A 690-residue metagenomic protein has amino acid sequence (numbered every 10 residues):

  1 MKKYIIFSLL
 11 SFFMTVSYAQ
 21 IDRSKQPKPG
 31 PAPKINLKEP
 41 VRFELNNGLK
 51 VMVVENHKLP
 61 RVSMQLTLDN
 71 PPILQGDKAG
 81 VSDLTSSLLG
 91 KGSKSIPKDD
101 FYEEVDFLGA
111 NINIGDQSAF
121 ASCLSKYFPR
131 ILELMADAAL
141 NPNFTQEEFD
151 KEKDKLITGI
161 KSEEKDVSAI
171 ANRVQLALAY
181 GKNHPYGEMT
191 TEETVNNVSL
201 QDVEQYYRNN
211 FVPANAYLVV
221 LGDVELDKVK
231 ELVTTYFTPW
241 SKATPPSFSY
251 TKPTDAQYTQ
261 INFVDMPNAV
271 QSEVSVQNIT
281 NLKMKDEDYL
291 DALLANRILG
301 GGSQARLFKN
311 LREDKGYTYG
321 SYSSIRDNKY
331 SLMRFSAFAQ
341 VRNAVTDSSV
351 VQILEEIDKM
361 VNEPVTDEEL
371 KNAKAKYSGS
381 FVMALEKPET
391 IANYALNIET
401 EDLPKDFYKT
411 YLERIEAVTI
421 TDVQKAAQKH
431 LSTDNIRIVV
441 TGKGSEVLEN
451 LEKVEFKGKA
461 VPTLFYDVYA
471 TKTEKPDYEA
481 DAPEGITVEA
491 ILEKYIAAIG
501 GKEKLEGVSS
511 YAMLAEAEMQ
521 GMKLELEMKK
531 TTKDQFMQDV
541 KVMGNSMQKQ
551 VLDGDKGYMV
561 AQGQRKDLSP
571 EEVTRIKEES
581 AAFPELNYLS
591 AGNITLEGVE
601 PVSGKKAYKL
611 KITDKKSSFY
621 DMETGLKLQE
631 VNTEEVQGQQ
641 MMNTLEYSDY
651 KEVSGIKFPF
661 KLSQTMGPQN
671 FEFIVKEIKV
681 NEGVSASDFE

Functional and structural regions predicted by a protein language model:
Q20-P33, Y217-G222, K371-I486: C-terminal regions of mature proteins
Q20-S24, E163-P213, V233, N328-K329 (+2 more regions): Scaffold signal of the M16-like zinc-metallopeptidase fold and its non-catalytic homologs
I21-G30, Y217-L282, G442, L451-P476: An aromatic/glycine/proline-enriched structural segment found at the starts of mature extracellular/organellar domains
M64-S125, K165, Y186-M189, G301-Y317 (+1 more regions): M16/MPP (pitrilysin/insulinase) zinc-metallopeptidase core fold and M16-derived inactive scaffolds
G92-S95, S122-K153, K283, G302 (+1 more regions): M16/insulysin-pitrilysin zinc metalloprotease superfamily fold
S275-Q277, G300-V341: A structural supersecondary motif
E489-Q564, S590-P601: N-terminal mature ectodomain segment of secretory-pathway/periplasmic proteins
K605-E690: Gly/Pro-enriched, hydrophobic low-complexity segments that function as extracytoplasmic propeptides/linkers
